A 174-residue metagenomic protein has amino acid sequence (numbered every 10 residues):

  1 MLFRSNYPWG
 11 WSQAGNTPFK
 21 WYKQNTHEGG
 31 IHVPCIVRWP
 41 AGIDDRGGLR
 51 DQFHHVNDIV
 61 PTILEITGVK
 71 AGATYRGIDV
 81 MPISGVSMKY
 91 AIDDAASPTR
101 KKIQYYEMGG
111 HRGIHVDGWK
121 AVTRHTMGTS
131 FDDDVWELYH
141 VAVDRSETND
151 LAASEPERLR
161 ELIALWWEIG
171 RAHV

Functional and structural regions predicted by a protein language model:
R4-I31, G42-Q52, N57-V141, I169-R171: C-terminal cap/loop subdomain of S1 sulfatases and analogous C-terminal strand-loop tails that border
C35-V37: Short glycine- and hydrophobic/aromatic-rich loop-to-beta-strand nucleating segment in the catalytic cores
D144: Intrinsically disordered, low-complexity polar regions and short flexible loop motifs
N149-E157: Active-site-proximal N-terminal segment of extracellular/periplasmic enzymes that hydrolyze or transfer
R160: Substrate-binding clefts and catalytic carboxylate motifs of secreted carbohydrate-active enzymes
